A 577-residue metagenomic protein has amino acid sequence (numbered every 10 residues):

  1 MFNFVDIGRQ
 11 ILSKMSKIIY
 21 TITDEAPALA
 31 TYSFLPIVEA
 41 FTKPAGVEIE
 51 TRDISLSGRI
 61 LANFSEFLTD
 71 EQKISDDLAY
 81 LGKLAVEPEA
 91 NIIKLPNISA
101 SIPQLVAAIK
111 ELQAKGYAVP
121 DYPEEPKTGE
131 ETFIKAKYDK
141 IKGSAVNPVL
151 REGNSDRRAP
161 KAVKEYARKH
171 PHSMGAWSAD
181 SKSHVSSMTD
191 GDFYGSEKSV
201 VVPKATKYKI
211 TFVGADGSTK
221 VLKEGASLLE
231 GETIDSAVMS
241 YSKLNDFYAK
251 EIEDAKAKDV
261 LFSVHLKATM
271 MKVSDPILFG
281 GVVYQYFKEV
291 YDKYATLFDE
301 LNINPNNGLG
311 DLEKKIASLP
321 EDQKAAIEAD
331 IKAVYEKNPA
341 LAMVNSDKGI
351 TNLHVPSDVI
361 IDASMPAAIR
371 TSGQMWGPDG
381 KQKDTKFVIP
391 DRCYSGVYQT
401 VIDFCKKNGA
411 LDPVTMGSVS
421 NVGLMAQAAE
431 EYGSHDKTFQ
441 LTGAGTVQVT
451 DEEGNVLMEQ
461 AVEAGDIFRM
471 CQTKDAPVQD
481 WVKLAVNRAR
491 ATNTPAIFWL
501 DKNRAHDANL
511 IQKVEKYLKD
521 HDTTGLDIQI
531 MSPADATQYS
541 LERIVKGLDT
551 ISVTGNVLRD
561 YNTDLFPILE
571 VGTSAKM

Functional and structural regions predicted by a protein language model:
M1-K14: N-terminal amphipathic/basic-hydrophobic helices that include classical n-h-c signal peptides and signal-anchor
S16-G280, E289-K513, Y517, H521-M577: Extended, well-ordered protein cores
